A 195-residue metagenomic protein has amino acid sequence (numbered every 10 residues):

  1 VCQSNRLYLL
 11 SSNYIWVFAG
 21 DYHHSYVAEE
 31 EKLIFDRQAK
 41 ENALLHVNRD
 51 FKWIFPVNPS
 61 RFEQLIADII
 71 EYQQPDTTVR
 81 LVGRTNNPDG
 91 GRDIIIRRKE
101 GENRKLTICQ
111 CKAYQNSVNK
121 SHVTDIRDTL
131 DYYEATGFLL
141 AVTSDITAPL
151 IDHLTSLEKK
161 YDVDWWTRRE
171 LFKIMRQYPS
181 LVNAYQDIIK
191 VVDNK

Functional and structural regions predicted by a protein language model:
V1-K195: Mixed-charge (Asp/Glu-Lys/Arg
